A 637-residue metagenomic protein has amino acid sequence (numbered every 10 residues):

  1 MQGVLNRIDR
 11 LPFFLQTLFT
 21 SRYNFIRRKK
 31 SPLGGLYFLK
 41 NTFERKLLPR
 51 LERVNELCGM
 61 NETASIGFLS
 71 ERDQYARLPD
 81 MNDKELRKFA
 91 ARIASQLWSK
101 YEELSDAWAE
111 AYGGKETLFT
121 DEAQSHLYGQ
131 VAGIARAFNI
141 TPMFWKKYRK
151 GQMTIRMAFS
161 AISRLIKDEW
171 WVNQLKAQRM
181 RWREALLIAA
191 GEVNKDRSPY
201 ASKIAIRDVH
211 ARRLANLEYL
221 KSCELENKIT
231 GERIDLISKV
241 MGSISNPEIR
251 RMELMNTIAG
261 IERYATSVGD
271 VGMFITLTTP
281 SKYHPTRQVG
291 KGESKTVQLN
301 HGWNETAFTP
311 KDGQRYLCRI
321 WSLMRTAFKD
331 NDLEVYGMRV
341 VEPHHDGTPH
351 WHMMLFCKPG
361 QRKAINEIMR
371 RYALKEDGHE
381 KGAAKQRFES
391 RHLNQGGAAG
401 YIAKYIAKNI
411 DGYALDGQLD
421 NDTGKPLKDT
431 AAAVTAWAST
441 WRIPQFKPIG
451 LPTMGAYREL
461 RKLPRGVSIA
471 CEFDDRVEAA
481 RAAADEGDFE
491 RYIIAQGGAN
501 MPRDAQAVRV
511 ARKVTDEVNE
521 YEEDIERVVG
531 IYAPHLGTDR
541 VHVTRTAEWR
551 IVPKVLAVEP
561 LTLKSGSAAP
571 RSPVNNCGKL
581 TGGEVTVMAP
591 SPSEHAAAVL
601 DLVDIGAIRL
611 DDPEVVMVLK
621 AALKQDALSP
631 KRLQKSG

Functional and structural regions predicted by a protein language model:
M1-G347, P359-G637: Right-hand nucleic-acid polymerase module
M354-K358: Short hydrophobic/aromatic beta-strand micro-patches that form the beta-sheet surface supporting nucleotide- or nucleic
